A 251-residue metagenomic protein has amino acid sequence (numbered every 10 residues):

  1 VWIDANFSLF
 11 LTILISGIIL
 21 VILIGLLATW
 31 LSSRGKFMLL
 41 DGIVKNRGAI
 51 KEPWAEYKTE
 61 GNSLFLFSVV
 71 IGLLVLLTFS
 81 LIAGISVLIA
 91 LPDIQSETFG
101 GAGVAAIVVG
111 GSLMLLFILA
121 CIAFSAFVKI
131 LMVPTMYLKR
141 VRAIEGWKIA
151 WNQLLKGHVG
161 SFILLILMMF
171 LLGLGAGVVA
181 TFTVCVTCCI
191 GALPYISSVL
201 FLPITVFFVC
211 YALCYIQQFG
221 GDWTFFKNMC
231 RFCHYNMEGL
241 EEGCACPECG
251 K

Functional and structural regions predicted by a protein language model:
V1-A5, L26-L73, L77-A105, K129-G157 (+1 more regions): Membrane-interface segments at transmembrane-helix boundaries
V1-G17: Interfacial loop/helix-cap signal at membrane boundaries in integral membrane proteins
G17, V21, G25, E60-G84 (+2 more regions): Hydrophobic alpha-helical transmembrane segments in multi-pass membrane proteins
G35, L40, I94-E97, A105-I144 (+1 more regions): Juxtamembrane transition segments at transmembrane-helix termini in multipass membrane proteins
C230-C233, C246-C249: Short cysteine-rich clusters marking metal-coordination/redox-active sites
N236-E238, K251: Short functional micro-motifs and their immediate structural scaffolds
G239-G243: Short, non-ligating residues that shape and space the ligands of small metal-coordination modules and catalytic
